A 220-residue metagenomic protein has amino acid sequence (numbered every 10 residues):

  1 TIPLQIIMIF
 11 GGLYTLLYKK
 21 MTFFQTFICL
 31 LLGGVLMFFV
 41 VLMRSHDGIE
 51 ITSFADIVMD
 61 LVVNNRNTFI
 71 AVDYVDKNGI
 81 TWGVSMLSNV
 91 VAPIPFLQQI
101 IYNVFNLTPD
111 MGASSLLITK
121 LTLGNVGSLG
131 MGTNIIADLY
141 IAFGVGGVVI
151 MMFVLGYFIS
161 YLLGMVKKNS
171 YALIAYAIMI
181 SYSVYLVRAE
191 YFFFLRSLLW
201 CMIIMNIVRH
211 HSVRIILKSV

Functional and structural regions predicted by a protein language model:
T1, L32, I94, K168-L173: Short, structured coil/loop segments at alpha-helix boundaries
T1-M59: Hydrophobic alpha-helical segments of polytopic membrane proteins
K19-K20, K77, K120, K167-K168 (+2 more regions): Context-gated lysine
F27-I28, S128-V220: Hydrophobic alpha-helical segments
F38-L155: Small-residue-enriched transmembrane helix-hairpin modules in multi-pass membrane proteins
